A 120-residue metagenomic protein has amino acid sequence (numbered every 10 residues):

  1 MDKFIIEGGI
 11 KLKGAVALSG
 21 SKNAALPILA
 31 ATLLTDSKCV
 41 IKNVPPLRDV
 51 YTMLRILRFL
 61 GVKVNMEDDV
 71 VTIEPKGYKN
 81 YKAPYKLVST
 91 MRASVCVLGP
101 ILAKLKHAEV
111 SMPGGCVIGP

Functional and structural regions predicted by a protein language model:
M1-P120: Short, structured segments at the rim of ligand-binding sites
